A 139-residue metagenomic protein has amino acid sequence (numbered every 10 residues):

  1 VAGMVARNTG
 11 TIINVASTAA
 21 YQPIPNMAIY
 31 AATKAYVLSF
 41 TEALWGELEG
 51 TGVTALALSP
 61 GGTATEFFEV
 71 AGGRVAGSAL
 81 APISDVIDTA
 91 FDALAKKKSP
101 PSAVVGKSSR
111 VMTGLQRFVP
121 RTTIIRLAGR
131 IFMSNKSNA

Functional and structural regions predicted by a protein language model:
V1-A6, W45-G46: Amphipathic alpha-helical dimer-interface segment in Rossmann-like NAD(P)H-dependent oxidoreductases
N14: Rossmann-fold scaffold of SDR-type NAD(P)-dependent oxidoreductases
S17: Residue(s) in the substrate-gating loop at a strand-loop-helix junction that position the organic substrate next
A20-Q22: Conserved catalytic-site region of short-chain dehydrogenase/reductase
I24-A28: Active-site loop immediately N-terminal to the catalytic Tyr-X3-Lys motif of short-chain dehydrogenase/reductase
T33: Active-site helix of classical SDR
W45-S108, Q116-R117, T122: SDR active-site lid
L127-A139: Short linear elements at protein peripheries
